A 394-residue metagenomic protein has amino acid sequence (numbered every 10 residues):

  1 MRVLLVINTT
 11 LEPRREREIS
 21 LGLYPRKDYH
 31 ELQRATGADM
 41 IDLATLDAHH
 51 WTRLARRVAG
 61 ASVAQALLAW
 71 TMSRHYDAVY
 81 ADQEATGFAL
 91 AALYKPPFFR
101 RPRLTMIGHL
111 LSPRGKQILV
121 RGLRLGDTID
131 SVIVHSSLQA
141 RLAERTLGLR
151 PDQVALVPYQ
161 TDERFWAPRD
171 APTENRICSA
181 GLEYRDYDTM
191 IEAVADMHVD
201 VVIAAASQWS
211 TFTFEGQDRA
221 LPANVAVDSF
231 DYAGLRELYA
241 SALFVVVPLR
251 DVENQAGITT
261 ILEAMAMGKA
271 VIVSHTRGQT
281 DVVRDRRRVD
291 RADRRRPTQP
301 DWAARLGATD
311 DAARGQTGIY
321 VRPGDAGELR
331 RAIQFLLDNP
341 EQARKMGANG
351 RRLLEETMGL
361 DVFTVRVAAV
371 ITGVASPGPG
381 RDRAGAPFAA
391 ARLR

Functional and structural regions predicted by a protein language model:
D127, A205, F212-Y239: Nucleotide-activated donor-binding/catalytic signature segment of Leloir-type glycosyltransferases, i.e., the conserved
D130-E144, L149-W166, E174, S179: Donor nucleotide-sugar binding/catalytic pocket of nucleotide-sugar-dependent glycosyltransferases
R169-V202: Conserved donor-binding/catalytic core segment of Leloir-type glycosyltransferases
Y239-Q255, K269-A270: Acidic donor-binding loop of glycosyltransferase active sites
A240-A242, L262-H275, D285-R286, V321: Conserved donor-binding/catalytic loop of nucleotide-activated donor transferases
V247-E263, H275-D281: Nucleotide-sugar-dependent
D285-A326, F335-P340: Conserved acidic donor-binding segment of nucleotide-sugar-dependent glycosyltransferases
T317, E328-R331, F335, Q342-T357 (+2 more regions): A short, well-ordered alpha-helix in the C-terminal region of glycosyltransferases
